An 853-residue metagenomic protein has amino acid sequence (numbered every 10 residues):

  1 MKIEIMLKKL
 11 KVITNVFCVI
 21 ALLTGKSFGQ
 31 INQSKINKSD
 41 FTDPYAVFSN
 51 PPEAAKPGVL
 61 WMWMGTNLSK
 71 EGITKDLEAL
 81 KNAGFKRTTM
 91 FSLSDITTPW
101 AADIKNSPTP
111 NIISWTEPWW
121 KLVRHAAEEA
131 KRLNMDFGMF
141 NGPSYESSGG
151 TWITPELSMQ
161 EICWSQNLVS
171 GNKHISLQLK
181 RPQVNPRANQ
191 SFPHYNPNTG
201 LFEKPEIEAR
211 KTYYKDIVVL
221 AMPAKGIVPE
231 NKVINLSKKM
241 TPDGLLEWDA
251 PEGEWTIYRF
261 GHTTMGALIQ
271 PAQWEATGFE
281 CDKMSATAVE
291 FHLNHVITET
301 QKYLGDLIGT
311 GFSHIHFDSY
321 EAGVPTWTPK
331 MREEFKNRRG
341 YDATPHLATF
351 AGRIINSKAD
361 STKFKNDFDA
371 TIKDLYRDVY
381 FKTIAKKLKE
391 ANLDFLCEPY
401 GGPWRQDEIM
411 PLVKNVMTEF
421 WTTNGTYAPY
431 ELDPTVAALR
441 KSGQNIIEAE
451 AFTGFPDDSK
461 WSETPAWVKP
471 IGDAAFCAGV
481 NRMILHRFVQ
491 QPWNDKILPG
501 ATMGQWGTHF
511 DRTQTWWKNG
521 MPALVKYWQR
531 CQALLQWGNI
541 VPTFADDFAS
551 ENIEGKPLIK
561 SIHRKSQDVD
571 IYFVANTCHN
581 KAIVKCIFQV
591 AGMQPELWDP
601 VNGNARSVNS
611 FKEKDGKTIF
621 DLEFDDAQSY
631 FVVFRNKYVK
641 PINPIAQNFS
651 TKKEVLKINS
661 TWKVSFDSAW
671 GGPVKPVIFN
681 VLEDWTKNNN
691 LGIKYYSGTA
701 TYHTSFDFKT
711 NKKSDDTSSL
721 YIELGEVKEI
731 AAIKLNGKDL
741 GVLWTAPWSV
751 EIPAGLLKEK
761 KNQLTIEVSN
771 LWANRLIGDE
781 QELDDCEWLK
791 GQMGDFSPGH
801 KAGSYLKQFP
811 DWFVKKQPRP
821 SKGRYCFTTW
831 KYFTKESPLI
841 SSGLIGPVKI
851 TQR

Functional and structural regions predicted by a protein language model:
M1-S34: Bacterial Sec-dependent N-terminal signal peptides
D40-R87: Mature N-terminal segment immediately following signal peptide/propeptide cleavage in secreted/periplasmic
P57, I73-T74, R87-T88, P108-Y145 (+9 more regions): Carbohydrate-binding surfaces of carbohydrate-active enzymes
L93-K239, W248, I269-Q270, A276-T277 (+1 more regions): Acidic/aromatic-lined carbohydrate-recognition and catalytic surfaces of CAZymes acting on diverse glycans
Y145-S148, W152, L168-S170, Q183-D216 (+5 more regions): An acidic-aromatic loop/edge-strand motif
R210-K211, K215-Y303, K612-E654, E759-K761: Extended acidic/polar, glycine-enriched regions that form or flank non-catalytic beta-rich accessory modules
I587, F706-F708, K712-N736, L743 (+1 more regions): Aromatic-lined ligand-binding clefts that engage carbohydrates, nucleic acids, or primary amines
S610-K612, L740-W744: Short beta-strand segments within Ig-like beta-sandwich modules, predominantly Fibronectin type-III
